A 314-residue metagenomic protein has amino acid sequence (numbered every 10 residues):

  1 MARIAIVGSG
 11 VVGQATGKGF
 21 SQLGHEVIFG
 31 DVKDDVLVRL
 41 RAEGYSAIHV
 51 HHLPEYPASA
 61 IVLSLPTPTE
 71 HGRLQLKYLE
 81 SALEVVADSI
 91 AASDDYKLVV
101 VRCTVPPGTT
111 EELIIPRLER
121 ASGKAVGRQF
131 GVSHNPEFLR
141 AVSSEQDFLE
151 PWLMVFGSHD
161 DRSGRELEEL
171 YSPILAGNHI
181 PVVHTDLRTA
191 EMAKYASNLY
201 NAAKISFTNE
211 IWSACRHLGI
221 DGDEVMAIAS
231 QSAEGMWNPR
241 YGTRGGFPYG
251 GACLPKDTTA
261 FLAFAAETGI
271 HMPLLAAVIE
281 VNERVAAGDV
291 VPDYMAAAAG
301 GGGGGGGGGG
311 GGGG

Functional and structural regions predicted by a protein language model:
M1-Y56: NAD(P)+-binding Rossmann beta1-loop-alpha1 motif at the extreme N-terminus of oxidoreductases
A2, I6, W212, R216-G314: NAD(P)-dependent Rossmann-like dehydrogenase/reductase catalytic/cofactor-binding core
Y56-P57, P151: Alpha-helix C-terminal capping/helix-to-coil transition sites in glycosyltransferase folds
A60, P68-F138: Rossmann-like NAD(P)(H) cofactor-binding subdomain of soluble oxidoreductases
V62-S64, V155: Structural motif
R117-N135, R140-W237, F264-H271, A277: Internal alpha-helical scaffold of NAD(P)-dependent oxidoreductase catalytic cores
